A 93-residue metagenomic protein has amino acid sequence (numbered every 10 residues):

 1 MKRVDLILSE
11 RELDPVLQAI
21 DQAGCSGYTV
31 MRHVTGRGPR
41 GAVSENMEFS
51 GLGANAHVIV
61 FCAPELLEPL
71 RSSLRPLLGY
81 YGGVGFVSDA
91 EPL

Functional and structural regions predicted by a protein language model:
M1-L93: Positively charged, small/polar-rich N-terminal and surface patches that mediate targeting and assembly and bind
